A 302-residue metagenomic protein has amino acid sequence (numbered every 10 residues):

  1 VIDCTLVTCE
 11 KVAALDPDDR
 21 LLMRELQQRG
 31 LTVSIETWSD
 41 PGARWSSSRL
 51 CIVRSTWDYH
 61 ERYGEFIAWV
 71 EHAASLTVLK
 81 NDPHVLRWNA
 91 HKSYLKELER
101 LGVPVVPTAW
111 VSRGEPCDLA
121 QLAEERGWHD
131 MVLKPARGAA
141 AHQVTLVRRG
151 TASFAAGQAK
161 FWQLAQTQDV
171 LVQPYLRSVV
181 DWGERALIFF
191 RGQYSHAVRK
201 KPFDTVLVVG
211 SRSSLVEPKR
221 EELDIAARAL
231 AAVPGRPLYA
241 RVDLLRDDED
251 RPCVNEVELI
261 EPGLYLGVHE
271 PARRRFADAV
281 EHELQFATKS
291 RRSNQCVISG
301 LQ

Functional and structural regions predicted by a protein language model:
V1-T5: Extreme N-terminal starter segment of soluble prokaryotic enzymes
E10-R113, C117: Conserved N-proximal alpha/beta basic substrate-recognition cap immediately N-terminal to, or forming the N-lobe
H84-V85, S112-P116, A136-A140, G150-A152 (+1 more regions): Short acidic/polar capping segments at secondary-structure boundaries
L98-E99, A123-V144, A165-W182, V198-R199 (+1 more regions): ATP-grasp fold ATP-binding core
V103-P104, G127, Q168, V233-L238: Short secondary-structure junctions
R148-P234, L245, C253: Phosphate-binding site of ATP-dependent enzymes
Q193, E217-L301: ATP-dependent carboxylate activation and anion-phosphoryl transfer catalytic cores that bind Mg-ATP to form
